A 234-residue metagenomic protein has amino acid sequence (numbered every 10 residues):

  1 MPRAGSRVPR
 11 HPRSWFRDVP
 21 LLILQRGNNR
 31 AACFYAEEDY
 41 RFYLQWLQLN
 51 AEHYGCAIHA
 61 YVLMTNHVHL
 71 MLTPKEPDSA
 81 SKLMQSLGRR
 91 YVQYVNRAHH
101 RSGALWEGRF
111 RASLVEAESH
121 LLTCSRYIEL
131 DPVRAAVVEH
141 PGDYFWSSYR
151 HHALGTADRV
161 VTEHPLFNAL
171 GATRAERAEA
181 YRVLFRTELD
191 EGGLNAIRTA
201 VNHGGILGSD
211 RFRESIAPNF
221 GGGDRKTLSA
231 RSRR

Functional and structural regions predicted by a protein language model:
M1-A60, M64, T73-R234: Short Pro-Cys-Gly-centered "Cys-loop" motif that presents a nucleophilic cysteine in a tight turn
H67: Glycine/serine-rich anion-binding loops at beta->alpha junctions that coordinate negatively charged ligand groups
